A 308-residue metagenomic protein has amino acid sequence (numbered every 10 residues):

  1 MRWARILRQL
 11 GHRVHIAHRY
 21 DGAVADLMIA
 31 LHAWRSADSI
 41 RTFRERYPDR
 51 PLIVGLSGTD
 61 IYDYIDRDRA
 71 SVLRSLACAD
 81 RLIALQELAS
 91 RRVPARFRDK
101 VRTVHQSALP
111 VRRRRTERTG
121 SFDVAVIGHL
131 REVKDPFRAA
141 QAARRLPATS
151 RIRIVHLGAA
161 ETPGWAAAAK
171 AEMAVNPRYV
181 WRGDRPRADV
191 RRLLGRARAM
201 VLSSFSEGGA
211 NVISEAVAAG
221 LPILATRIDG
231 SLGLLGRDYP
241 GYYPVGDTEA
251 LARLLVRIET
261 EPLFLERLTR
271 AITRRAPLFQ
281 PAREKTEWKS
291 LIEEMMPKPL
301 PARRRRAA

Functional and structural regions predicted by a protein language model:
L76, D184-R185, R192-A197: Short alpha-helical donor nucleotide-sugar binding micro-motif in glycosyltransferases
A77-T103, A108-V111: A short, active-site helix/loop in glycosyltransferases that binds the activated sugar's phosphate group
R115-R145, I154-L157: Conserved donor-binding/catalytic core segment of Leloir-type glycosyltransferases
A166-A188: Nucleotide-activated donor-binding/catalytic signature segment of Leloir-type glycosyltransferases, i.e., the conserved
F205: Aromatic "clamp/platform" in nucleotide-sugar-dependent glycosyltransferases that forms part of the donor/acceptor
P222-A225: Short hydrophobic beta-strand element within catalytic cores of glycosyltransferases and related nucleotide-activated
R237-E249, R257-P262: Conserved acidic donor-binding segment of nucleotide-sugar-dependent glycosyltransferases
L263-P297: A charged, aromatic-enriched C-terminal amphipathic alpha-helix characteristic of glycosyltransferases across folds
